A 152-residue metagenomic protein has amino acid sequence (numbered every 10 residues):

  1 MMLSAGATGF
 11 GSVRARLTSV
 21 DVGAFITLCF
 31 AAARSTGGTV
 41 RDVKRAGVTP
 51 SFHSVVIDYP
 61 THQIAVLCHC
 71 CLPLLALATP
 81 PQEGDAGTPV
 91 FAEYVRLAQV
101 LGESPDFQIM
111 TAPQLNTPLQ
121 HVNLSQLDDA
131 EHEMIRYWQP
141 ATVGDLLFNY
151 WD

Functional and structural regions predicted by a protein language model:
M2-L115: Extended, charge-biased low-complexity segments that typically form long amphipathic alpha-helices/coiled-coils
Q108-D152: Acidic, proline/glycine-rich low-complexity IDRs
